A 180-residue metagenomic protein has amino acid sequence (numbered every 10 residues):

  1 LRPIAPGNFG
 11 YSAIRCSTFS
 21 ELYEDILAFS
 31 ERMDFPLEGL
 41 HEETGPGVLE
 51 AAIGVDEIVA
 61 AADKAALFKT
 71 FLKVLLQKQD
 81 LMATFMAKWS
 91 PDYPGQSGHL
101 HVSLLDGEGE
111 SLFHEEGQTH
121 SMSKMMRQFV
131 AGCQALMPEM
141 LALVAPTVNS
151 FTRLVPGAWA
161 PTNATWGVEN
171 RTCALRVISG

Functional and structural regions predicted by a protein language model:
L1-G180: Glycine-rich, acidic/polar active-site loops that bind/position phosphate-bearing ligands
